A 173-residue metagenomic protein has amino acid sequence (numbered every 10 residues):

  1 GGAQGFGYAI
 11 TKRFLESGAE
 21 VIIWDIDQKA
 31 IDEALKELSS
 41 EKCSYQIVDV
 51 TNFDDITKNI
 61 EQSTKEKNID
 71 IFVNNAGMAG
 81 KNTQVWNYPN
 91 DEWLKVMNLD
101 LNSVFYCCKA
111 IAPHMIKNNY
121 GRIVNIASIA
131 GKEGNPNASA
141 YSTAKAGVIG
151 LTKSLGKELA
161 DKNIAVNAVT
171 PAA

Functional and structural regions predicted by a protein language model:
G1-V21: Canonical Rossmann dinucleotide-binding motif of NAD(H)/NADP(H)-dependent dehydrogenases/reductases, specifically
Q28-K29, I47-K58, N90: The beta1-alpha1 cofactor-binding region of Rossmann-like NAD(H)/NADP(H)-dependent oxidoreductases
T83-V85, P89-L94: Substrate-binding pocket helix/loop in short-chain dehydrogenase/reductase
W86, E133-S139, D161-K162: Active-site loop immediately N-terminal to the catalytic Tyr-X3-Lys motif of short-chain dehydrogenase/reductase
C108, A144, T152: Active-site helix of classical SDR
P113, K157-D161: Alpha-helical segment proximal to the catalytic Tyr-Lys
S128: Residue(s) in the substrate-gating loop at a strand-loop-helix junction that position the organic substrate next
